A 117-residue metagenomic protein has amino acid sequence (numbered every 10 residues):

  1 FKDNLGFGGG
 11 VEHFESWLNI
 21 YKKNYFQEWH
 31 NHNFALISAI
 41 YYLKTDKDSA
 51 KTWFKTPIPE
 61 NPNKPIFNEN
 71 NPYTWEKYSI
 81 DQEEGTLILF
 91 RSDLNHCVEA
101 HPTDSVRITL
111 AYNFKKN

Functional and structural regions predicted by a protein language model:
F1-N4: Short, well-structured hydrophobic secondary-structure segments
G6-S16: A short coil-to-beta-strand element that immediately follows conserved catalytic motifs
L18-L89, V106: Catalytic core of non-heme Fe(II) oxygenases with the double-stranded beta-helix
F26, D93-C97: Histidine-centered metal-chelating micro-motifs
S38-I40, D104-N117: A short hydrophobic beta-strand segment most commonly corresponding to one strand of the jelly-roll/cupin
K44-D46, C97, K115-N117: Short coil/turn motifs at secondary-structure junctions
P57, R91-D93, N113-K115: Short, loop-centered acidic/histidine patches that primarily coordinate divalent metals
A100-H101: Asparagine-centered strand-capping/turn motif at beta-strand->loop junctions
